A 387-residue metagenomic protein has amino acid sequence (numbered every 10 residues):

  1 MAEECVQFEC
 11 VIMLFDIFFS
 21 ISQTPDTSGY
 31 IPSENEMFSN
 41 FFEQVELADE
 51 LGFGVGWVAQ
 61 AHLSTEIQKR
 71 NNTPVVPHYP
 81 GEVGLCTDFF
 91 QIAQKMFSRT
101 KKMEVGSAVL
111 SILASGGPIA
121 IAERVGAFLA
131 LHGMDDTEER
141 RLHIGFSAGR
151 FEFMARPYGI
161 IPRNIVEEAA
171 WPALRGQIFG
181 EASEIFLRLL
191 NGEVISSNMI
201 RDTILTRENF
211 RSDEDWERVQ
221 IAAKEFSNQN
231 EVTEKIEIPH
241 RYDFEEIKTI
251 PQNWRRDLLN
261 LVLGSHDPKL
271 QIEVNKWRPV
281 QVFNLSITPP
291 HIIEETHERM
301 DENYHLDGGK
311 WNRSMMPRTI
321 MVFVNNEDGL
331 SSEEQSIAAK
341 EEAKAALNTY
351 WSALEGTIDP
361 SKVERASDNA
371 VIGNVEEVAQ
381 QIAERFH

Functional and structural regions predicted by a protein language model:
V6-R99: N-terminal beta1-alpha1-beta2 module of alpha/beta enzyme domains
F8-C10, I17-I21, N164-Q252, H291-F386: An alpha-helical appendage that flanks or caps ligand/catalytic pockets
F15-F19, G56-V58, V105-A108, R140-A148 (+3 more regions): Hydrophobic faces of well-ordered beta-strands that scaffold small-molecule active sites in alpha/beta enzyme cores
I21-F38, V109-G117, E167-A173, R255-H266 (+2 more regions): Active-site mouth loops of central-metabolism enzymes
N35-E46, S265-I272, V375-E384: Short, acidic/polar
D49-E50, Q94-K102, F128-E139, E273-K276 (+2 more regions): Acidic (Asp/Glu)-rich catalytic clusters
V109, L113-R150: A generic, well-ordered mixed alpha/beta core segment in the N-terminal half of proteins
G264-P290: A conserved active-site cap/scaffold subdomain adjacent to cofactor or substrate pockets
